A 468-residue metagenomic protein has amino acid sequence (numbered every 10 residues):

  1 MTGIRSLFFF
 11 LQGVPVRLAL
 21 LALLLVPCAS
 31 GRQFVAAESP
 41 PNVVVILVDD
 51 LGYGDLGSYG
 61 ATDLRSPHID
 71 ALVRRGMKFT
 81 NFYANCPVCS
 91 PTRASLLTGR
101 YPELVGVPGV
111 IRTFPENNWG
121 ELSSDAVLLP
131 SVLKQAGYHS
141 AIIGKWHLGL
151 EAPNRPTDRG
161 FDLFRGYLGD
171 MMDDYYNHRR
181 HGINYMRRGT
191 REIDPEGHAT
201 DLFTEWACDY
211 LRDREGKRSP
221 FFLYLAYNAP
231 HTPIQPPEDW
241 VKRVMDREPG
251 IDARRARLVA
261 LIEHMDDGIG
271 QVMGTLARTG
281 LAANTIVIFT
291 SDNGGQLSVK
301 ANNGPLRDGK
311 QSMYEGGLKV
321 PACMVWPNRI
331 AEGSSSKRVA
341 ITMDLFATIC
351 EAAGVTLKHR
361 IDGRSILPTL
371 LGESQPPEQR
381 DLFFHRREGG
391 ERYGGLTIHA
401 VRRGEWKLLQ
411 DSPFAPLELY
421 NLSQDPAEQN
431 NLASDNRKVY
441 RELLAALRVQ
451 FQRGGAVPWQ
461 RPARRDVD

Functional and structural regions predicted by a protein language model:
M1-V16: N-terminal secretory signal peptides that target proteins for export/translocation
R5-S6, L20, F222: Generic extreme N-terminus detector
S6, L23-V26, Q33, S124: Short intrinsically disordered, low-complexity segments
F10-Q12, A22, G31: Generic short amphipathic/hydrophobic targeting helices enriched at N-termini, encompassing Sec-type signal peptides
F10-Q12, P27, A36: Generic detector of N-terminal low-structure segments
P15-P27: Bacterial N-terminal signal peptides
R32-E418, L422-V467: Formylglycine-dependent sulfatase
